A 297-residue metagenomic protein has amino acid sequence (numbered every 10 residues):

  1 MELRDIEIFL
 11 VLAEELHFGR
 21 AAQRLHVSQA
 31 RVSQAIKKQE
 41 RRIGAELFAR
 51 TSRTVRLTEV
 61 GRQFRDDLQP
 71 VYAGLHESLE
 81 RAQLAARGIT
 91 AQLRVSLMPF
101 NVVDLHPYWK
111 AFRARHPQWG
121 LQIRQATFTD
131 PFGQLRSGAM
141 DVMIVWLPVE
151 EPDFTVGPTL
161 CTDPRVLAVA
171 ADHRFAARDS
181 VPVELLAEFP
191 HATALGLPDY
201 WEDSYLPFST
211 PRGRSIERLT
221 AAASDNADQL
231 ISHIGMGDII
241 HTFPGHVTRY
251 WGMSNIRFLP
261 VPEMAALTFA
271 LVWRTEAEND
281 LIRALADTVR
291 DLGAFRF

Functional and structural regions predicted by a protein language model:
M1-A35, F64: N-terminal short secondary-structure element
Q29-A30, Q34, A73, E77-E80 (+1 more regions): N-terminal winged-helix
E40-L57: A short LG(V/I)-centered, amphipathic sequence patch enriched for acidic residue(s) preceding the LG motif
A85, P107-A111, R115, T129-R165 (+3 more regions): Short beta-strand-centered segments that line the small-molecule binding cleft or hinge of alpha/beta clamshell
D104-L105, W146, D179-V183, E188-G213 (+1 more regions): Secondary-structure junction motif
Y108-P117, A139, W201-R218: Ligand-binding cleft/hinge of the Venus flytrap
P152-P158, D163, D228-A277: Beta-alpha-beta core module
G157-R165, V169-H191, R283: Flexible hinge/capping segments at coil-to-helix
